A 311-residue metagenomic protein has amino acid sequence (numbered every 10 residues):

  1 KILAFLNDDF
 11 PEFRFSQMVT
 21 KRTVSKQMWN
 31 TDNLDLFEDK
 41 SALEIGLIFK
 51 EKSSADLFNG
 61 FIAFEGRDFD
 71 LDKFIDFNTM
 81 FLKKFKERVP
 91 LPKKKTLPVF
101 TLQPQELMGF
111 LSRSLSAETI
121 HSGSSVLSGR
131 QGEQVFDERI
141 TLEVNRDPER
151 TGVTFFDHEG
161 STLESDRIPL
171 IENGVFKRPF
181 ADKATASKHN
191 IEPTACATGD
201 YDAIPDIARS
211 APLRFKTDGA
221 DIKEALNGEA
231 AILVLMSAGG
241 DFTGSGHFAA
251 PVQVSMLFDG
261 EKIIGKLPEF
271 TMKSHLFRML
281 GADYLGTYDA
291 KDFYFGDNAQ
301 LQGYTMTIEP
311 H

Functional and structural regions predicted by a protein language model:
K1-T154, E172-V175, K262, A299-T305 (+1 more regions): Active-site bordering "gate/hinge" segments that shape substrate access to catalytic or cofactor-binding pockets
Q131-H311: Dual-mode signal for accessory low-complexity, basic/Gly-rich regions
